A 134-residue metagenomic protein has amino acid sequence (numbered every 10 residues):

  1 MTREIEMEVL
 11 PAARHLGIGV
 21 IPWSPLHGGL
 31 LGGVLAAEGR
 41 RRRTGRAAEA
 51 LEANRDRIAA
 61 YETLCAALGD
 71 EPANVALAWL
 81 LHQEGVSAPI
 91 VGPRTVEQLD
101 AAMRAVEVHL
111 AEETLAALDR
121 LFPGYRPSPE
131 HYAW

Functional and structural regions predicted by a protein language model:
M1-R120: Beta/alpha (TIM)-barrel catalytic core signal, keyed to glycine-rich beta->alpha loops juxtaposed to Asp/Glu that bind
H109-L110, R126-S128: A short hydrophobic/aromatic micro-motif that marks alpha-helical segments and, especially, helix-coil
P129-W134: Structural signal for terminal/edge beta-strands and the immediately following C-terminal loop/tail that closes
